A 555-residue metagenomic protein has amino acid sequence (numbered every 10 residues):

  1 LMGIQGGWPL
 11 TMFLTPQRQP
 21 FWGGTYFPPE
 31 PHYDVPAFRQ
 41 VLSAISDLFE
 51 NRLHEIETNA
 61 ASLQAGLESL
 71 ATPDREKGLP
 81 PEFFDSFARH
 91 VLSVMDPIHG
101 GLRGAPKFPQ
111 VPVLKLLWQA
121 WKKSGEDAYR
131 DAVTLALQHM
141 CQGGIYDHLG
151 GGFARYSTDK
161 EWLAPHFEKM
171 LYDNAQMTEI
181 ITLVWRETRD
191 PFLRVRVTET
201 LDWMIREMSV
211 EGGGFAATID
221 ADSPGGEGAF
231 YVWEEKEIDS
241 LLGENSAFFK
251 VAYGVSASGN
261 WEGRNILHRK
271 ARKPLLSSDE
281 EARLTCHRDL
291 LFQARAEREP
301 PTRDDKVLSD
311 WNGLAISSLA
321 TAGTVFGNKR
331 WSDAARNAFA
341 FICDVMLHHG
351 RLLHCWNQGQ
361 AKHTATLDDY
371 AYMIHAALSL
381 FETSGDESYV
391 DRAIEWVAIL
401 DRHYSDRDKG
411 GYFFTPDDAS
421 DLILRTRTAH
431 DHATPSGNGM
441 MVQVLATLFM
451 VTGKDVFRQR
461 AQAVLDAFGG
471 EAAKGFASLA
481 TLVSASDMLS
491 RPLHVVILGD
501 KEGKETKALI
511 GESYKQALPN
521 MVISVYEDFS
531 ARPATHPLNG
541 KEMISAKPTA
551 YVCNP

Functional and structural regions predicted by a protein language model:
L1-S318, A322-V325, L353, L465-P555: Replace the tail clause
A120-S124, V184-F192, A322-K329, L380-E387 (+1 more regions): Inter-helical turn/loop segments and adjacent helix faces that build the functional surface of alpha-helical bundle
H139-Y146, N337-V345: Glycine-rich, acidic and aromatic/proline-enriched surface loops and short helix-turn segments that act as binding
L193, W331, A361-T364: Catalytic nucleophile-loop/oxyanion-hole region of alpha/beta-hydrolase and closely related hydrolase-like folds
R206-S209, D344-A371, L378-A531: Long, polar/charge-rich, low-hydrophobicity segments
L319, A334-R336, A376-A377: Glycine-rich phosphate/oxyanion-binding loops and their immediately adjacent helices within cytosolic catalytic domains
